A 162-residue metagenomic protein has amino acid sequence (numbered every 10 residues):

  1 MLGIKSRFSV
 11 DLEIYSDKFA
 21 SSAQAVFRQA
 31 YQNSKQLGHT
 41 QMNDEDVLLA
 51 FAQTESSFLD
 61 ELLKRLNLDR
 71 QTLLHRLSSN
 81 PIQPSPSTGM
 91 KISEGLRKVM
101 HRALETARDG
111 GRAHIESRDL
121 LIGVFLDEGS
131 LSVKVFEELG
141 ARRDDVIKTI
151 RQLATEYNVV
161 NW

Functional and structural regions predicted by a protein language model:
M1-W162: Histone-fold recognition with a strong bias for associated Lys/Arg-rich disordered tails
